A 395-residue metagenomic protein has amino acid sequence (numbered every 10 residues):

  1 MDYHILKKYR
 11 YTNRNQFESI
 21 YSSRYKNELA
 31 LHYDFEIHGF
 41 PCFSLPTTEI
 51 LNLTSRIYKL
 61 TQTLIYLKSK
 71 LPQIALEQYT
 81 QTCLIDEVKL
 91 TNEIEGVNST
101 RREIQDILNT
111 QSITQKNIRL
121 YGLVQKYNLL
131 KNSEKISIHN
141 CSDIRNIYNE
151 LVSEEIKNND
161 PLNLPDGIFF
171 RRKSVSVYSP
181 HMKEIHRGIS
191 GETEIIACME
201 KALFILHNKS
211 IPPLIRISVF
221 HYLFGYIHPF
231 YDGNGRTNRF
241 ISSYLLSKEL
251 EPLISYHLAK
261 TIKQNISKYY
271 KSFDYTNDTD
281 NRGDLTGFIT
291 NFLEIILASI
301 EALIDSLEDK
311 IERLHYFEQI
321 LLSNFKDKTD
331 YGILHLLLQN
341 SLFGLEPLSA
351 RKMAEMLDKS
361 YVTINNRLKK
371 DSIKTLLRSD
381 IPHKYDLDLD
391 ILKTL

Functional and structural regions predicted by a protein language model:
M1-K157: N-terminal structured helix/loop subdomain that forms the ligand-binding/catalytic interface in diverse enzymes
D2-E49, H181-S306: Phosphate/pyrophosphate-binding active-site loops
R56, L76, T80, G96 (+6 more regions): A generic short alpha-helical patch detector that favors 3-5-residue windows in or near N-terminal regions
L60-L71, Q125-K131, E200-L206, K268-N277 (+1 more regions): Short amphipathic alpha-helical segments and their helix-coil junctions
Q81-C83, K89-Y231, R239, S243-Y256: Active-site core of Fic-domain adenylyltransferases
H221-P229, R239-L395: C-terminal regulatory or interaction extensions
